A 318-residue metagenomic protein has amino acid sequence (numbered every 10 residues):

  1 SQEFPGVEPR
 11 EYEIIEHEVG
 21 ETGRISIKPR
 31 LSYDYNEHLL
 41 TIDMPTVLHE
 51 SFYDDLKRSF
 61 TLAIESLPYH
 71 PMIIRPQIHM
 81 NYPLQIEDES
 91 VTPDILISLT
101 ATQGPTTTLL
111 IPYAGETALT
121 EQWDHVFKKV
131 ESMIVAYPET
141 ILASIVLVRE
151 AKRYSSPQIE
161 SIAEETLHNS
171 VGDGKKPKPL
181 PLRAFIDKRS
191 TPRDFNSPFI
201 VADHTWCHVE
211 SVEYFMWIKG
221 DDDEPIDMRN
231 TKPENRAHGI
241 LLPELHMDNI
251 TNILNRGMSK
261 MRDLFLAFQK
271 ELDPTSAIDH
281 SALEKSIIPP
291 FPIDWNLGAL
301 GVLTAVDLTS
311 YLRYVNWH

Functional and structural regions predicted by a protein language model:
S1-H318: Gly/Pro/Ser/Thr-rich low-complexity, intrinsically disordered segments predominantly at protein N-termini
